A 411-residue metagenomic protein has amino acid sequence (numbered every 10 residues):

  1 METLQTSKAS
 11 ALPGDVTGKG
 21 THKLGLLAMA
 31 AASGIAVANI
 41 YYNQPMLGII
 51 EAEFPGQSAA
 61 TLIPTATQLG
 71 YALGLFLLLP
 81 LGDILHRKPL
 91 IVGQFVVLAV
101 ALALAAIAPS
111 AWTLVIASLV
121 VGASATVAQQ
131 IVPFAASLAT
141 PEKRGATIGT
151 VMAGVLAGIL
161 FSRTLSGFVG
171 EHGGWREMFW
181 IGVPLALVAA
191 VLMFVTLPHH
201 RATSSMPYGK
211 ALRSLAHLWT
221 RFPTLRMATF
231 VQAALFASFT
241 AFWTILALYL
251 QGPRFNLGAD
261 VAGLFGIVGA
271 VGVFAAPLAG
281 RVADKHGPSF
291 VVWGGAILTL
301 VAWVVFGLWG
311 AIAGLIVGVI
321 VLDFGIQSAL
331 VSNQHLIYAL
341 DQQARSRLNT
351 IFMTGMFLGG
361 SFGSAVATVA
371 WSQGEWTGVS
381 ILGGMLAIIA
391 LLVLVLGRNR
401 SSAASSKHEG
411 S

Functional and structural regions predicted by a protein language model:
S10-G20, L197-F230: Juxtamembrane intracellular "pre-TM" segments in multi-pass secondary transporters
L73-A111: Conserved MFS/SLC helix-loop-helix module at the cytosolic interface between two early adjacent transmembrane helices
L75-H86, F274-G287, W371: Helix-to-loop junctions at the C-terminal end of transmembrane segments in multipass secondary transporters
P89-A103, V183, F290-V304, G384: Structural signature of the two symmetry-related core transmembrane helices
A117-V155: Cytoplasmic helix-loop-helix junction between adjacent transmembrane helices in 12-TM secondary transporters
V127-A139, S328-D341: Intracellular juxtamembrane helix-capping segments at the cytosolic ends of symmetry-related transmembrane helices
T150-V195: Helix-loop-helix hairpin linking two adjacent transmembrane segments in secondary transporters
S289-N333: C-terminal transmembrane helical hairpin of 12-TM major facilitator-type secondary transporters
